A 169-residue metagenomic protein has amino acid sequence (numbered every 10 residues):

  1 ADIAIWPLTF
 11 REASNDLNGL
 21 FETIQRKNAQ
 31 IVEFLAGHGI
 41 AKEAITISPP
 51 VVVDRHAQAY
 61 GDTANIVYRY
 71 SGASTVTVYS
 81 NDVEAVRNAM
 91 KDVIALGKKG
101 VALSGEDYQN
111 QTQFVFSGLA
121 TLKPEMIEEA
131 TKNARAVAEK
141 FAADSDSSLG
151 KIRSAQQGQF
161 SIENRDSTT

Functional and structural regions predicted by a protein language model:
A1-T169: Short, charged, surface-exposed interaction patches
